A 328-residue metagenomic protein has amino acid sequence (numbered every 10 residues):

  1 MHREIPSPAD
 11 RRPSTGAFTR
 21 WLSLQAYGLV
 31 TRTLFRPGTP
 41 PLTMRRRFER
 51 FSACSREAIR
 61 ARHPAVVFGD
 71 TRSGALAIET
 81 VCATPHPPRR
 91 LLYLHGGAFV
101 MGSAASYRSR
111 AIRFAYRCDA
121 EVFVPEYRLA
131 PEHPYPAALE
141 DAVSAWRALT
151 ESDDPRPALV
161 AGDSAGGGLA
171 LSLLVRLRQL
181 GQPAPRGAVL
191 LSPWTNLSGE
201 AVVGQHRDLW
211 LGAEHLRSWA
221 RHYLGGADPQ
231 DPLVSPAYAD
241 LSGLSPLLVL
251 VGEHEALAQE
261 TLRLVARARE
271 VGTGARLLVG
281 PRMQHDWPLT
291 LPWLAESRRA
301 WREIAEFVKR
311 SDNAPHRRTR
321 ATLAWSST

Functional and structural regions predicted by a protein language model:
M1-A83, R318-W325: A glycine/proline-hinged amphipathic helix-loop "lid/cap" segment that gates access to hydrophobic ligand pockets
P13, G69, G74-V81, P85-T328: Alpha/beta-hydrolase superfamily serine-hydrolase fold, recognizing
